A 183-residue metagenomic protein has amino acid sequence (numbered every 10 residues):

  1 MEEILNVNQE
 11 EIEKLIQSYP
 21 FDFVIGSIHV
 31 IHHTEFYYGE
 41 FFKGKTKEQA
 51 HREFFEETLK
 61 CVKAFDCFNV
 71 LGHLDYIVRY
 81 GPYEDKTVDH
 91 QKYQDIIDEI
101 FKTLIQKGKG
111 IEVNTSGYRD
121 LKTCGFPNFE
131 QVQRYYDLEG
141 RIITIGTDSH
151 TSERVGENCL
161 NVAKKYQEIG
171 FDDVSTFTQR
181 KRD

Functional and structural regions predicted by a protein language model:
M1-Q106: Extended substrate/RNA-proximal surfaces in nucleic-acid metabolism proteins
H32, E84-D183: Charged catalytic cores and adjacent phosphate/nucleic-acid-binding surfaces used for phosphate/nucleic-acid chemistry
